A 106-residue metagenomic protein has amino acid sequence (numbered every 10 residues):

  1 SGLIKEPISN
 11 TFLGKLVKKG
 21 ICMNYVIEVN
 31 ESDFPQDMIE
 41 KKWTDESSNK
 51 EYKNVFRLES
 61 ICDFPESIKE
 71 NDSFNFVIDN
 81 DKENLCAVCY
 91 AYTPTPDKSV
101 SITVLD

Functional and structural regions predicted by a protein language model:
S1-L3: N-terminal Sec signal peptide cleavage junction
E6-P35: Structural detector for short beta-strands of small beta-barrel domains
V17, E28-N30, E59, V77-D79 (+1 more regions): A structural detector for beta-sheet-dominated domains
V26-E51: OB-fold (S1/OB) nucleic-acid-binding surfaces
E28, I68, Y92-T95: Secreted/processed peptides and extracellular or luminal domains of membrane proteins
F56-F76: Short nucleic-acid-contacting surface segments enriched for D/E, G, S/T with interspersed K/R
D79-L85: Short, charged beta-turn/beta-strand-edge "cap" motif at the junction between a beta-strand and an adjacent loop
A91-D106: C-terminal partner/receptor-binding element of secreted or periplasmic proteins
